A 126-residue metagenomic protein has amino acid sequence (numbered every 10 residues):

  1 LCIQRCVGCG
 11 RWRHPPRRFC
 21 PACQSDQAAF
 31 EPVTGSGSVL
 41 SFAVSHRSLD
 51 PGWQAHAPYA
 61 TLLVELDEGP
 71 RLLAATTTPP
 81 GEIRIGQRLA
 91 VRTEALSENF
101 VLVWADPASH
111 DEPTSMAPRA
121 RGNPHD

Functional and structural regions predicted by a protein language model:
I3, R17: Residues immediately within or flanking Cys/His clusters that coordinate Zn2+ in small zinc-binding modules
V7-G10, Q24: Cys/His-coordinated zinc-binding microdomains
H14, Q27-A29: Short functional micro-motifs and their immediate structural scaffolds
G37-L40, T76: Conserved hydrophobic positions within beta-strands
F42-S48, A95-L96: Short, conserved beta-turn/loop elements at beta-strand boundaries and strand-helix junctions
P70-P80: Beta-strand/loop nucleic-acid-binding surfaces
T78-A90: Short nucleic-acid-contacting surface segments enriched for D/E, G, S/T with interspersed K/R
R92-R121, H125: OB-fold/S1-family single-stranded nucleic acid-binding modules
